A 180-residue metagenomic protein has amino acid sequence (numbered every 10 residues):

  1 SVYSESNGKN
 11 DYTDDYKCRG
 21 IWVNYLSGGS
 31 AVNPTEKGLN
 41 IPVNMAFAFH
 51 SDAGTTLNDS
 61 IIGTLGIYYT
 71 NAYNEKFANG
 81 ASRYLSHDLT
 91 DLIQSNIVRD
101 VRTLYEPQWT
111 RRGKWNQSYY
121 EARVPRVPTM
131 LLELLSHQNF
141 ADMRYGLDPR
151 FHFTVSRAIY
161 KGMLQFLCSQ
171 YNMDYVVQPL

Functional and structural regions predicted by a protein language model:
S1, S95-R99, R123-P128: Glycine-rich, acidic and aromatic/proline-enriched surface loops and short helix-turn segments that act as binding
S1-I62: Catalytic-core regions of hydrolytic enzymes
Y3-D14, V101-R123, Y175-P179: Short catalytic/ligand-gating loop segments at beta-alpha or beta-beta junctions within enzyme catalytic domains
E5-T13, P34, Y73-R83, A141-R150: Second-shell loop/turn segments in exported
S27-A31, V101, L167: Structural motif corresponding to the C-terminal cap of alpha-helices
A48-K76, L104-Y171: Active-site-adjacent mobile loop/cap segments within catalytic or ligand-binding domains
A78-P107: Acidic, glycine-rich loop-and-strand cores that form catalytic or ligand-binding grooves in diverse globular domains
